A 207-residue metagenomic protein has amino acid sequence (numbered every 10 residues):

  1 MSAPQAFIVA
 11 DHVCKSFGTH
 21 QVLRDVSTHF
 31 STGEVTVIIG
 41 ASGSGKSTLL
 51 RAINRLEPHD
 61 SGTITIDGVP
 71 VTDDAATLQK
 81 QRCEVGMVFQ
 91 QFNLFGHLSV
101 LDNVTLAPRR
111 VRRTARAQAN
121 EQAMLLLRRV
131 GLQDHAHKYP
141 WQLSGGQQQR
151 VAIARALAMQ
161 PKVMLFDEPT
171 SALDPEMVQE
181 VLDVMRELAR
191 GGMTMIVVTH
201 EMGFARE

Functional and structural regions predicted by a protein language model:
A6-A10, C14-E207: ABC family nucleotide-binding domain
